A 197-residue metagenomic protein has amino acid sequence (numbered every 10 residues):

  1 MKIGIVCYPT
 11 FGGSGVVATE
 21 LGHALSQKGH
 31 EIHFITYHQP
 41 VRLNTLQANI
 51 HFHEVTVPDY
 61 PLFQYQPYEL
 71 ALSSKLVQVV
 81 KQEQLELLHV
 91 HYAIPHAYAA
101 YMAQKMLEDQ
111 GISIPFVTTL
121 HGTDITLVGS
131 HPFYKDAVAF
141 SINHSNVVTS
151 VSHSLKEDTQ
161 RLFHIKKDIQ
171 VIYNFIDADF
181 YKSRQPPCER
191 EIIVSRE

Functional and structural regions predicted by a protein language model:
M1-V41, A48-H53: N-terminal subdomain of nucleotide-sugar transferases
H38, S154, F175: Carbohydrate-associated surface elements
N49-V77: A short, charged, and often flexible helix/loop element on the N-terminal side of the glycosyltransferase catalytic
L87-I112: An aromatic- and histidine-rich active-site surface loop
E108-V117, T123-F140, A178, K182: Nucleotide-sugar donor phosphate/pyrophosphate-binding loop at the beta->alpha transition of glycosyltransferases
G129, Q160, F175-R190: Acidic anion/phosphate-binding donor-loop and adjacent secondary structure in glycosyltransferase catalytic cores
H144-S152: A short beta-strand/loop micro-motif in the catalytic core of glycosyltransferases that engages the nucleotide-sugar
T149, P187-E197: Conserved donor-binding/catalytic core segment of Leloir-type glycosyltransferases
